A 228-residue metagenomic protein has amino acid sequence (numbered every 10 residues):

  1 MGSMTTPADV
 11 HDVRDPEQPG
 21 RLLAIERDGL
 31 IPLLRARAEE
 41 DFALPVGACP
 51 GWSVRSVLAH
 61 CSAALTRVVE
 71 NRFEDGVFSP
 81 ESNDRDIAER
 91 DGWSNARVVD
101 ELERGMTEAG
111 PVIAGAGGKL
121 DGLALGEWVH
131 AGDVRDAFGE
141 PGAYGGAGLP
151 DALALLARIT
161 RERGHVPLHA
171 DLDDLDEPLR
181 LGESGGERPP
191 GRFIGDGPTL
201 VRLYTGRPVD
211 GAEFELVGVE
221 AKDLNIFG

Functional and structural regions predicted by a protein language model:
G2-G118, G122-V129: Active-site-adjacent scaffolding segments
G2-P19, L44, F73-P80, A114-G228: Structured surface interface patches that mediate subunit assembly and partner/cofactor docking
